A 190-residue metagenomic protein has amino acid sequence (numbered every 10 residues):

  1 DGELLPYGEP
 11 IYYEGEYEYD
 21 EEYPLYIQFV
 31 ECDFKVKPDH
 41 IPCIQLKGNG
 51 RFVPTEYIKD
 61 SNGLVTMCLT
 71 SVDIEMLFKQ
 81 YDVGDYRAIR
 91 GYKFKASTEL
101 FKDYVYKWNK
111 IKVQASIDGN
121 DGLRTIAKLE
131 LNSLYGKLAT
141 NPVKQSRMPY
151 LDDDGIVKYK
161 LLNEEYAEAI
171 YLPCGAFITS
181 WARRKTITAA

Functional and structural regions predicted by a protein language model:
D1-A190: Conserved acidic
